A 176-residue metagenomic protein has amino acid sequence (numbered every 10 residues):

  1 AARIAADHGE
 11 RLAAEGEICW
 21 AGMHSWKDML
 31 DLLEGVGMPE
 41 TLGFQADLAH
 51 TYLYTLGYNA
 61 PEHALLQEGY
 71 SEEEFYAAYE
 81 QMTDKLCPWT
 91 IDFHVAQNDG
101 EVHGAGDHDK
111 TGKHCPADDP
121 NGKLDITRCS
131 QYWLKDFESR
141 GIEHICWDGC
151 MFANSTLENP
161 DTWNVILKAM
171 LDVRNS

Functional and structural regions predicted by a protein language model:
A1-E15: Glycine/proline-rich, flexible active-site/cofactor-binding loop segments that harbor closely spaced acidic
A14-I18, G149: Short glycine-centered, acidic/aromatic-flanked micro-motifs in structured strand/loop junctions that mark active-site
M23-S176: Histidine-acidic metal/acid-base catalytic patches
